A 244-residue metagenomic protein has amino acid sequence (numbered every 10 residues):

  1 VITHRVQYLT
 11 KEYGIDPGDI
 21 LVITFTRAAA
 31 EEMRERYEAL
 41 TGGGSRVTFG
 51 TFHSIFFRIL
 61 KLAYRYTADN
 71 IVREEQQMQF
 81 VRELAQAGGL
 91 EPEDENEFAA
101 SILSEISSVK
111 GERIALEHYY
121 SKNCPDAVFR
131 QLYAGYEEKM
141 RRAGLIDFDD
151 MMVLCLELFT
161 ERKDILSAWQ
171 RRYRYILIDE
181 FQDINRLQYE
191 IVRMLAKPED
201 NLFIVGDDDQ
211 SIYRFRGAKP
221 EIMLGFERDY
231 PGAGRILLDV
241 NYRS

Functional and structural regions predicted by a protein language model:
V1-N70, S167, E221, A233: P-loop NTPase Walker
L21, A29, T48, R73 (+3 more regions): Conserved helicase NTPase motor core
G44, R65-D150, Y173, R235-N241: ATP-hydrolysis module of ASCE/P-loop NTPase motor domains, specifically the Walker B Asp-Glu catalytic pair
F56, L60, S107-I114, L177 (+1 more regions): Short alpha-helix boundary/capping elements
